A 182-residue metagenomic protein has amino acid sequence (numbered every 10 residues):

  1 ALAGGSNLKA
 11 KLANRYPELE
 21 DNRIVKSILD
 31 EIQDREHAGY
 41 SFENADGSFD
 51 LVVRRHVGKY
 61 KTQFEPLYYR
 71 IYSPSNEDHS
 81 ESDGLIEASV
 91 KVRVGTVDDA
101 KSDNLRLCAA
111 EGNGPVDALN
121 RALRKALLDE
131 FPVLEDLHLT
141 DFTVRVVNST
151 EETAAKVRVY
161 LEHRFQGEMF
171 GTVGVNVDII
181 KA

Functional and structural regions predicted by a protein language model:
A1-A182: Terminal or standalone catalytic/regulatory effector modules within metabolic enzymes and repeat proteins
